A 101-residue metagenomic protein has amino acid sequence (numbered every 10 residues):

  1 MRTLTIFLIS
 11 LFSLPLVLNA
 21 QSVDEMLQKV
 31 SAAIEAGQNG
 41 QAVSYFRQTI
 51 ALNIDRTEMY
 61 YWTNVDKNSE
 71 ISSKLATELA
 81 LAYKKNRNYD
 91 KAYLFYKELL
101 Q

Functional and structural regions predicted by a protein language model:
N53-S72, Q101: Flexible helix-coil transition and linker loops at the boundaries of alpha-helical arrays
